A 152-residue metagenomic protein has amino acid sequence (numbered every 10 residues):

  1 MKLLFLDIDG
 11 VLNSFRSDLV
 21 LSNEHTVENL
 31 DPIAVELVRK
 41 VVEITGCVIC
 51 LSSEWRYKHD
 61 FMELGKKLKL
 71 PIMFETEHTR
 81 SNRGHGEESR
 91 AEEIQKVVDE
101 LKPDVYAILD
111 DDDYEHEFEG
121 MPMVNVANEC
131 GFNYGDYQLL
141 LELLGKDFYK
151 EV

Functional and structural regions predicted by a protein language model:
M1-V152: Catalytic phosphate/metal-binding cores of nucleic-acid and nucleotide-processing enzymes, i.e., regions that mediate
